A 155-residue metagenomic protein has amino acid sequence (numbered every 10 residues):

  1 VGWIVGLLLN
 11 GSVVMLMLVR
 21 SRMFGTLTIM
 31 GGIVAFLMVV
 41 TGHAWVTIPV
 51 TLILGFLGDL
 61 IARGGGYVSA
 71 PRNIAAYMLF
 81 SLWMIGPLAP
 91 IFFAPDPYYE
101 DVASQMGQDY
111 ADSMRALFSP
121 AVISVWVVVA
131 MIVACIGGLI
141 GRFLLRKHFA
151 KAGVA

Functional and structural regions predicted by a protein language model:
V1-G32: Hydrophobic transmembrane alpha-helices
I4-V5, L27-G32, W45-P49, N73-A75 (+2 more regions): Hydrophobic alpha-helical transmembrane segments
L8, S12, F36, V128-I136: Generic alpha-helical transmembrane segments of integral inner-membrane proteins, especially permease/transport modules
M15-V19, V39, D59, R63 (+2 more regions): Short hydrophobic alpha-helical membrane-anchoring segments
S21, G25, W45, I61 (+3 more regions): Membrane-interfacial segments
V34-A62: Interfacial aromatic-anchored transmembrane helix boundaries in multi-pass membrane proteins
T51-A89, G138: Short helix-perturbing small/polar motifs within transmembrane alpha-helices
A76-A150: Membrane-embedded alpha-helical hairpins and interfacial helices in multi-pass inner-membrane proteins
